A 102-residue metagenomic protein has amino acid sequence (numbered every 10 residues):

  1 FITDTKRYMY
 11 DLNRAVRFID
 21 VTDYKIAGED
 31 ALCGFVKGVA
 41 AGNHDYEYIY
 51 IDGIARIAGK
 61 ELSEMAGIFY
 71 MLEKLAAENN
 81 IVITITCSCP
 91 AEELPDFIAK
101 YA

Functional and structural regions predicted by a protein language model:
F1-A40, E92-F97: Conserved P-loop
E29, C33, E47-I51, F69: Generic internal hydrophobic packing segments that stabilize the cores of diverse globular domains
A40, I51-A102: Replace "adjacent to P-loop NTPase cores in ATP/GTP-dependent enzymes" with "adjacent to NTP-binding cores
A41-E47: Short basic/glycine-enriched coil/helix segment immediately N-terminal to the Walker B
